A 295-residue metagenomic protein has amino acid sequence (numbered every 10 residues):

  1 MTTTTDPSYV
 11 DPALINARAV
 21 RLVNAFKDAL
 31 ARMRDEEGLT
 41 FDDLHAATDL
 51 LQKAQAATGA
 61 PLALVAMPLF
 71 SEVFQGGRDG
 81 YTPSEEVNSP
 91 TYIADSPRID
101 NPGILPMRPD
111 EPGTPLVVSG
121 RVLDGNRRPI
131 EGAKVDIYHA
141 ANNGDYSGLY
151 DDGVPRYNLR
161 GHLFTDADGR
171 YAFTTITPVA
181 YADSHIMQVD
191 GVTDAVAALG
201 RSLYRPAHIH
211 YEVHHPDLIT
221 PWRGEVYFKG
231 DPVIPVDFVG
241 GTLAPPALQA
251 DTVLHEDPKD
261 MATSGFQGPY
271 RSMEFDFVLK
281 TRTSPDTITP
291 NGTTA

Functional and structural regions predicted by a protein language model:
T2-A295: Beta-strand-dominated extracellular/periplasmic modules and repeats in secreted or surface-exposed proteins
